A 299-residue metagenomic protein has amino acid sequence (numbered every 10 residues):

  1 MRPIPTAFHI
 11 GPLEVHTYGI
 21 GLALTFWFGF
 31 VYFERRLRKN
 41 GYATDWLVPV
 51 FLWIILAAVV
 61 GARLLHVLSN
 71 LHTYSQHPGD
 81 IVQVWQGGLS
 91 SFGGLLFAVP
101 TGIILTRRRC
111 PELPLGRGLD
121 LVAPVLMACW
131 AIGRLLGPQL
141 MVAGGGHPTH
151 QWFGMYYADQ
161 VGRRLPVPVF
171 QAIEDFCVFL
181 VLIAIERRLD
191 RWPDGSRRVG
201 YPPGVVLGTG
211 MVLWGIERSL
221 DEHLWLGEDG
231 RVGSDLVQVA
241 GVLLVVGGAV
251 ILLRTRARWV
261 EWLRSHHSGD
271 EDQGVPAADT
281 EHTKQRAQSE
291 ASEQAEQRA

Functional and structural regions predicted by a protein language model:
M1-A299: A feature for loop-to-transmembrane-helix boundaries and adjacent hydrophobic helices in multi-pass integral membrane
